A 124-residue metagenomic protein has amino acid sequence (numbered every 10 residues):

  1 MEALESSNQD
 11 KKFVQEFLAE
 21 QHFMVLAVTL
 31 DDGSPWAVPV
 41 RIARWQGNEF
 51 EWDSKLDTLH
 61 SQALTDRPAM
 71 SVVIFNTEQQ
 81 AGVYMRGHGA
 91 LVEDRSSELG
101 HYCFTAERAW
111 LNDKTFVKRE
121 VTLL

Functional and structural regions predicted by a protein language model:
M1-F23: Extreme N-terminal tail/first-helix region
S7-K12, S54-H60: Charged, amphipathic alpha-helical segments
Q15, D31, N76-E78: Residues embedded in well-ordered secondary-structure elements
Q21-L56, L64, M70-V73, V83-Y84: Short beta-strand segments
D57-R108, D113-F116: Short, structured beta-strand-loop surface elements
V117-L124: Short, basic/aromatic-enriched C-terminal tail that caps enzymatic domains
